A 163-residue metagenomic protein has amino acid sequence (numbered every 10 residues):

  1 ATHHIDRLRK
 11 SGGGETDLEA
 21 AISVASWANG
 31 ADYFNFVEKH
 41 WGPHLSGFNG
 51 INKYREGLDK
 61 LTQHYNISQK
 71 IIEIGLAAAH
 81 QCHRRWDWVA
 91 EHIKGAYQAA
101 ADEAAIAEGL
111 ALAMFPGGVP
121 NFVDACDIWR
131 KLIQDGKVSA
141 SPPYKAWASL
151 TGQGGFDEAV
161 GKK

Functional and structural regions predicted by a protein language model:
A1-H3, A113: N-terminal start-of-domain structural block
H3-I71, D87-Q98, N121-K163: Acidic, glycine/proline-rich low-complexity segments that act as flexible tails and inter-domain linkers
L18-A21, A105-G109: Membrane-interface alpha-helices at helix entry/exit sites of multi-pass transporters
S23, E73-H83, L110-F115: Contiguous, well-ordered alpha-helical segments that form the cores/surfaces of helical PPI scaffolds
N66-I71, H83, A104-A107: Short, low-complexity cationic-aromatic patches
